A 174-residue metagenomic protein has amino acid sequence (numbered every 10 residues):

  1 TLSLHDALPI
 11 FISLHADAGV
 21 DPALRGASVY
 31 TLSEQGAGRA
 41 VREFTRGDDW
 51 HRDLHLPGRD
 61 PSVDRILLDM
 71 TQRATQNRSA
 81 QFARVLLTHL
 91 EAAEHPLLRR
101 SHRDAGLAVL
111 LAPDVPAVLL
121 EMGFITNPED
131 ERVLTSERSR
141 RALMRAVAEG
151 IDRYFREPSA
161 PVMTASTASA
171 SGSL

Functional and structural regions predicted by a protein language model:
S3-L174: Active-site-proximal helix/loop segments of hydrolytic enzymes
